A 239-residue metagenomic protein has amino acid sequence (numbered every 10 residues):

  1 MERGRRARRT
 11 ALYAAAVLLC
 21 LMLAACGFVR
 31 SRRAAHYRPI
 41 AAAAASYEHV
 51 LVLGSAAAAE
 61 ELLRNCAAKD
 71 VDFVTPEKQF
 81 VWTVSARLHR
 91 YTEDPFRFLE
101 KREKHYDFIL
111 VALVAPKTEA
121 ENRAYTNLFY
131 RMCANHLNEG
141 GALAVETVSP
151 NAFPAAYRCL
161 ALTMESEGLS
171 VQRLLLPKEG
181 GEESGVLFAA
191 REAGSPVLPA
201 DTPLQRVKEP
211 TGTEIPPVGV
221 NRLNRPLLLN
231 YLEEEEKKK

Functional and structural regions predicted by a protein language model:
E2, S85-A86, A115, H136 (+1 more regions): Alpha-helix initiation/capping motif
E2-R8: Short, Lys/Arg-rich N-terminal segment immediately upstream of the first membrane anchor
R8-V52, N65, F96, S170-K239: Soluble small-group transferase modules, centered on the S-adenosyl donor enzyme superfamily
R30-L174, G180: The AdoMet/dcAdoMet-binding core of the Class I SAM-like
